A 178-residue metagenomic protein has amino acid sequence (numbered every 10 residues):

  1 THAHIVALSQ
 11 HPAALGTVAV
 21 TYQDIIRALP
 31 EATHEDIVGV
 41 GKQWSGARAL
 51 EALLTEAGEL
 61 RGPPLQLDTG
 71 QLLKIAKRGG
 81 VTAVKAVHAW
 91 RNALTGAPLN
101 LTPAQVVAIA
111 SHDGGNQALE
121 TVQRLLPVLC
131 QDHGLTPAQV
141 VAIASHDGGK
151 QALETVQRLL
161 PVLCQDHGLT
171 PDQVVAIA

Functional and structural regions predicted by a protein language model:
T1-A178: Non-catalytic all-alpha helical scaffold/repeat segments
